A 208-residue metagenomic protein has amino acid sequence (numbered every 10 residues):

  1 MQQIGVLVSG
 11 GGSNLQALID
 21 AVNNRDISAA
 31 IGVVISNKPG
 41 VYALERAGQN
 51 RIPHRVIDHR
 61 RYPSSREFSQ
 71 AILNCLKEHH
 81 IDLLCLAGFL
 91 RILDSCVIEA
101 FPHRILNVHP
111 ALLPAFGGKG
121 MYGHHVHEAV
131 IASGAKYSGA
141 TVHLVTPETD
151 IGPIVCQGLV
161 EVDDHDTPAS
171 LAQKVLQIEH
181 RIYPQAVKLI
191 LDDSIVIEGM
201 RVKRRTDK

Functional and structural regions predicted by a protein language model:
M1-K208: One-carbon transfer enzymes
